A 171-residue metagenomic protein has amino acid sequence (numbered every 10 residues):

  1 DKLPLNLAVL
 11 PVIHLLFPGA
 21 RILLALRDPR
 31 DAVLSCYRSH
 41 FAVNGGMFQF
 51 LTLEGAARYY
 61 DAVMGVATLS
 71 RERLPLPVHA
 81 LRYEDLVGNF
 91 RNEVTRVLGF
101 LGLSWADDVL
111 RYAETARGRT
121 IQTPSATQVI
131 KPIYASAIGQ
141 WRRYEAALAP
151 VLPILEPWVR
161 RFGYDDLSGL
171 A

Functional and structural regions predicted by a protein language model:
D1, A80-R82: Short catalytic-loop micro-motif centered on adjacent basic/acidic residues
D1-H14: Glycine-rich phosphate-binding loop used to anchor ATP phosphates in small-molecule kinases, encompassing both
N6, R27-A32, D85-G88: Conserved nucleotide-binding/hydrolysis micro-motifs of P-loop NTPases
A8-P11, L34, T95: Alpha-helical elements of the RecA-like P-loop NTPase motor core of helicases
H14-F17, A25, E72-L74, Y134: A structural signal for short secondary-structure junctions
L16-R38: Conserved phosphate-donor/acceptor-positioning beta-strand/loop module used by diverse small-molecule
C36-A80, G88-A171: PAPS-dependent sulfotransferases, especially Golgi type II membrane carbohydrate sulfotransferases
